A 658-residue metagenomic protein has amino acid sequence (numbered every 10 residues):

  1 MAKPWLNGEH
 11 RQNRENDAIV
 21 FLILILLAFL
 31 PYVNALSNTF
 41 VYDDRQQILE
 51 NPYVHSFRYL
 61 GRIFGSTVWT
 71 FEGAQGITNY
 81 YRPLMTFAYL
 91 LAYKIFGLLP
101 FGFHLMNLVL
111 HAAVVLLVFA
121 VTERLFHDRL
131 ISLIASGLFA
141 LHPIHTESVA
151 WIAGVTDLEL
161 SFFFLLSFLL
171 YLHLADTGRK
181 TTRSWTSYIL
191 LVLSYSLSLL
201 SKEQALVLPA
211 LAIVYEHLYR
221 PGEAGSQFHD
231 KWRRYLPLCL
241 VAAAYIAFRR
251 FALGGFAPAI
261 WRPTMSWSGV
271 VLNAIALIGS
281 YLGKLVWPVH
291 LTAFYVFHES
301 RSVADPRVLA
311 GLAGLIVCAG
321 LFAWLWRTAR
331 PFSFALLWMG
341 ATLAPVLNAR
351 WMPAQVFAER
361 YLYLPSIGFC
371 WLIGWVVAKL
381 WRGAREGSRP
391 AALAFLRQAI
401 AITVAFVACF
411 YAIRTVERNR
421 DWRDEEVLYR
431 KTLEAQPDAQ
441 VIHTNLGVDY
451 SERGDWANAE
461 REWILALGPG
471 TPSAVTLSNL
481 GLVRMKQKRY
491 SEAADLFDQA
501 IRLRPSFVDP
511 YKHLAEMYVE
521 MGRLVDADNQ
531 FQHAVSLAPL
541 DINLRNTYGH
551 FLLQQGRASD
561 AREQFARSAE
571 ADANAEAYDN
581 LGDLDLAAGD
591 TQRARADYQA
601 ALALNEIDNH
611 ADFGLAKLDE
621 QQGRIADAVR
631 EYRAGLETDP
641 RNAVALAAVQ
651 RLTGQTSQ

Functional and structural regions predicted by a protein language model:
A2-K488, D509, H513, N543: Polytopic membrane enzymes that build or remodel cell-surface glycoconjugates and lipids
A435, P469, L503, L537 (+3 more regions): Structural marker of alpha-solenoid helical repeat scaffolds
E452, K486, E520-M521, Q554-Q555 (+3 more regions): Register position in tetratricopeptide repeats
